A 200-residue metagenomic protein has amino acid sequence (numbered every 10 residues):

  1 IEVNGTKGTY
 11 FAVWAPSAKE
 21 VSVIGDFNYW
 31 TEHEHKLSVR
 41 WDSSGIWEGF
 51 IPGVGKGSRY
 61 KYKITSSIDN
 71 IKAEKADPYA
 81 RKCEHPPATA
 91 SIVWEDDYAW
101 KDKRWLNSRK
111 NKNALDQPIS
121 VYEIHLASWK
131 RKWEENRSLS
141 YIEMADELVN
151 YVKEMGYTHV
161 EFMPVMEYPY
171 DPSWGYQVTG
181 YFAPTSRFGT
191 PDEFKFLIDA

Functional and structural regions predicted by a protein language model:
I1-Y10, E32, R40-E123, S128-N136 (+1 more regions): The feature marks proteins involved in alpha-glucan
W14-V21, G55: Short proline/glycine-enriched turn/loop motifs at strand-loop junctions of beta-rich domains
V21-V23, Y60: Short beta-strand elements bearing conserved aromatic residues within extracellular beta-rich modules
I24-D26, T65: Predominantly extracellular/luminal cell-surface or secreted proteins
G25, S128, P164: Residues that line or immediately flank small-molecule/substrate-binding pockets and catalytic motifs
R40, S44, D192, I198-D199: Active-site-proximal helices and loops of the catalytic beta/alpha 8
L139, N150-F196: Aromatic-lined carbohydrate-binding/catalytic grooves of carbohydrate-active enzymes
